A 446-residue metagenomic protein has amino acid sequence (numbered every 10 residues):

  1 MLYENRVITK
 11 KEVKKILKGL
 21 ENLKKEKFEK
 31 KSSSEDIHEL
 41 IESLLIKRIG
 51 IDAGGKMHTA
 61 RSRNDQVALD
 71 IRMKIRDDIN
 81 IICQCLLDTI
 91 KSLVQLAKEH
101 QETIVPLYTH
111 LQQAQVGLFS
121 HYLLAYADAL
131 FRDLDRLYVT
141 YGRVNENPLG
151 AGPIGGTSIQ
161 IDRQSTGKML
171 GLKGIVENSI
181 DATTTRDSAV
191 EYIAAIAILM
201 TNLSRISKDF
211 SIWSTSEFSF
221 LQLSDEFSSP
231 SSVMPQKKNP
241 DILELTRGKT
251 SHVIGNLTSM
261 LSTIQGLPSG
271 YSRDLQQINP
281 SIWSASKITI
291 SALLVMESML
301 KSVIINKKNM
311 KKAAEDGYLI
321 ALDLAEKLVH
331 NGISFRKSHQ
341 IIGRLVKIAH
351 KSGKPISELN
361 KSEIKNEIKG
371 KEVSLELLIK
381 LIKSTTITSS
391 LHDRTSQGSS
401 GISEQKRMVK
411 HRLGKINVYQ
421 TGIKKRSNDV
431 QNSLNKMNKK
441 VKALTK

Functional and structural regions predicted by a protein language model:
M1-G156, I161-R163, G167, F227-P230 (+4 more regions): A helix-coil-helix interface module used to build multimeric assemblies and to scaffold catalytic/cofactor sites
M1-V7, K74, H121, V190-I198 (+1 more regions): Short, well-ordered beta-strand elements within core beta-sheets of diverse protein domains
V7-I8, L172, I333, K354: Helix N-cap/coil-helix junction residues
K18-E26, R186, R344-A349: A short structural micro-motif
K27, L93, A97-H100, I104 (+12 more regions): Leucine-rich amphipathic alpha-helices with coiled-coil/heptad-repeat character
H38, E42, A189-Y192, A321 (+1 more regions): Short runs of predominantly hydrophobic/aromatic residues within well-ordered alpha helices that form helix-helix
A53, M234-K446: Glycine-rich cofactor/substrate-binding loops
I71-R72, I79, C83, L87 (+3 more regions): Charged, flexible cofactor/metal-binding loops and thiol motifs
